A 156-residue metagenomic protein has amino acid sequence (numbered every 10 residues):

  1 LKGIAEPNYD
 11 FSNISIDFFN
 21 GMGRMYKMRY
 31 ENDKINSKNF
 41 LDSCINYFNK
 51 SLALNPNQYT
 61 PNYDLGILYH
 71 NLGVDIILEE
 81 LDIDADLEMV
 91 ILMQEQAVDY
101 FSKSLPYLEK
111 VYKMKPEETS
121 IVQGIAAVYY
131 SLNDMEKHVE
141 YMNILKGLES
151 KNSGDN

Functional and structural regions predicted by a protein language model:
G3-N8, S51, V111, L145: Canonical positions in the second alpha-helix
M25, L68, D75, M114 (+2 more regions): TPR/TPR-like alpha-solenoid repeats
M28-S43, N71-Y107: Short coil/linker segments at helix-helix boundaries
